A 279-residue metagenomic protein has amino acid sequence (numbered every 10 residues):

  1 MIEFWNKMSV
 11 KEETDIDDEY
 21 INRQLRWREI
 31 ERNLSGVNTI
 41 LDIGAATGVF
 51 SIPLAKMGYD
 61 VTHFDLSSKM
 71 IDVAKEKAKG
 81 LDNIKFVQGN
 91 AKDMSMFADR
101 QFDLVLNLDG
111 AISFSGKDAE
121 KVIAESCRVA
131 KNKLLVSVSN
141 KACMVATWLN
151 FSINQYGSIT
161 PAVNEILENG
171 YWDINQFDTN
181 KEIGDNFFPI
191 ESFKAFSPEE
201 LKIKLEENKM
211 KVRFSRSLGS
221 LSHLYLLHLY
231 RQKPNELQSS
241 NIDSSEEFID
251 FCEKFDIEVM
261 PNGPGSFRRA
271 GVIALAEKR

Functional and structural regions predicted by a protein language model:
M1-S35, V49: Conserved class I S-adenosyl-L-methionine
A46: Conserved glycine-rich SAM-binding loop
V49-D93: Class I SAM-dependent methyltransferase SAM/SAH-binding core
S95-L104: A short acidic, Gly/Pro-enriched loop at the edge of an enzyme's catalytic core that lines a small-molecule cofactor
L104-D118: A short SAM/SAH-binding and catalytic strip from SAM-dependent methyltransferases
E120-K133: A short glycine-rich, Lys/Arg-flanked "PGG" loop and its adjoining helix->strand segment in the class I
L135-G170: Conserved class I S-adenosyl-L-methionine
E191-K209, S215: Short alpha-helix
